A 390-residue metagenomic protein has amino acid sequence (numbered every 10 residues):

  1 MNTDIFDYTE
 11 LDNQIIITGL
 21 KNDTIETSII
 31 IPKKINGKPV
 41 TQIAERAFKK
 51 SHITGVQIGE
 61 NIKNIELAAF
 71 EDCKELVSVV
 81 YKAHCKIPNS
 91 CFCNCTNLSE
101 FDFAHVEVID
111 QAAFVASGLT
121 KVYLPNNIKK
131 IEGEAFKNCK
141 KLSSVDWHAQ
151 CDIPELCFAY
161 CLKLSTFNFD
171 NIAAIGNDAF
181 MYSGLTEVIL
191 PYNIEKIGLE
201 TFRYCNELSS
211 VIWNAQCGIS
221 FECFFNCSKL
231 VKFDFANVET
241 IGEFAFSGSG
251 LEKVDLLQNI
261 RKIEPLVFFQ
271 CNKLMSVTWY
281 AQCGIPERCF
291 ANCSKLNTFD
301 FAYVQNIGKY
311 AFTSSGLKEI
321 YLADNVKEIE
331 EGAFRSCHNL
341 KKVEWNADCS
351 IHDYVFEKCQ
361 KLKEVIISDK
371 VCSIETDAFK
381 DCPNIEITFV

Functional and structural regions predicted by a protein language model:
T3-I15, T24-T41, S51-N64, K74-K86 (+14 more regions): Structural signature of tandem-repeat unit edges
G19, A44-A47, L67-A69, N89-C91 (+13 more regions): Consensus positions within tandem repeat domains that build extended binding/scaffold surfaces
